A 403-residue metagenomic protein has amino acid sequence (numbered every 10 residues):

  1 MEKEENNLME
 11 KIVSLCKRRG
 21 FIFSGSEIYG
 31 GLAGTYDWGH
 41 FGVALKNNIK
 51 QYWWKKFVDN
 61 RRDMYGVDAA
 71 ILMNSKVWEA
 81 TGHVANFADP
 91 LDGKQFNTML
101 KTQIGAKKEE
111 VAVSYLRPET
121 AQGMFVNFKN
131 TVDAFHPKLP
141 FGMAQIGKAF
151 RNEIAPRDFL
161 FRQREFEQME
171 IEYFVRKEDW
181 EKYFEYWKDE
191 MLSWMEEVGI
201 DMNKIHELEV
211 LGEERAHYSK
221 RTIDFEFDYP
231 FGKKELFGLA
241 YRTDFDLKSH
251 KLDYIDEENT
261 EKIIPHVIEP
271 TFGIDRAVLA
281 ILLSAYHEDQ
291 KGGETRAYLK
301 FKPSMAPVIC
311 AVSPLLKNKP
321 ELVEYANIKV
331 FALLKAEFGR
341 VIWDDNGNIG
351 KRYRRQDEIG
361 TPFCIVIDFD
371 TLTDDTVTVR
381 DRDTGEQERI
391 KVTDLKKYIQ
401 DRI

Functional and structural regions predicted by a protein language model:
M1-I403: NTP/phosphate- and nucleic-acid-binding module
